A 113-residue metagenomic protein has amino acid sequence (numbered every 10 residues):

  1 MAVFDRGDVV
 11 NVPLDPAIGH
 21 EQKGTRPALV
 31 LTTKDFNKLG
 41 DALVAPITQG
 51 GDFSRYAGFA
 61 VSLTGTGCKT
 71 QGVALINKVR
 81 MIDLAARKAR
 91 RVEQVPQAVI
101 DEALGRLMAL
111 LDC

Functional and structural regions predicted by a protein language model:
M1-C113: Conserved functional hotspots at enzyme active or ligand-binding sites that engage polyanionic ligands
